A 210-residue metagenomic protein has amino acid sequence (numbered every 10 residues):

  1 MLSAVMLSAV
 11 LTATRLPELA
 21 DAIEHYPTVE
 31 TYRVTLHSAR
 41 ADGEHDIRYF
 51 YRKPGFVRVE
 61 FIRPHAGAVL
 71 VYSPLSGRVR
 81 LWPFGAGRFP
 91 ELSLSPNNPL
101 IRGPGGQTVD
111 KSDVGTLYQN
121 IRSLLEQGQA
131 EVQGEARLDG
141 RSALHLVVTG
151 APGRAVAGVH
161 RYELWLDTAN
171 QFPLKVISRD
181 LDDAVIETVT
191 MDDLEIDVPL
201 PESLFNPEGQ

Functional and structural regions predicted by a protein language model:
L2-A13: Hydrophobic alpha-helical targeting segments used for export or membrane insertion
T12-G85: N-terminal mature ectodomain segment of secretory-pathway/periplasmic proteins
L19-I23, G115-Y118, E163: Extracytoplasmic/secreted envelope proteins and their assembly/folding machinery, especially bacterial periplasmic
Y26, S112-L125: Short, solvent-exposed helix-to-loop capping segments enriched in aromatics
G55-V59, R78-R80, N98-Q107, L174 (+1 more regions): Short, surface-exposed linear segments at secondary-structure transitions and domain or protein termini
H65-L70, R80, Q119, S123-G209: Gly/Pro-enriched, hydrophobic low-complexity segments that function as extracytoplasmic propeptides/linkers
R78-T116: Acidic/charged, solvent-exposed loop-and-adjacent secondary-structure segments enriched in E/D, K/R, S/T, and G/P
